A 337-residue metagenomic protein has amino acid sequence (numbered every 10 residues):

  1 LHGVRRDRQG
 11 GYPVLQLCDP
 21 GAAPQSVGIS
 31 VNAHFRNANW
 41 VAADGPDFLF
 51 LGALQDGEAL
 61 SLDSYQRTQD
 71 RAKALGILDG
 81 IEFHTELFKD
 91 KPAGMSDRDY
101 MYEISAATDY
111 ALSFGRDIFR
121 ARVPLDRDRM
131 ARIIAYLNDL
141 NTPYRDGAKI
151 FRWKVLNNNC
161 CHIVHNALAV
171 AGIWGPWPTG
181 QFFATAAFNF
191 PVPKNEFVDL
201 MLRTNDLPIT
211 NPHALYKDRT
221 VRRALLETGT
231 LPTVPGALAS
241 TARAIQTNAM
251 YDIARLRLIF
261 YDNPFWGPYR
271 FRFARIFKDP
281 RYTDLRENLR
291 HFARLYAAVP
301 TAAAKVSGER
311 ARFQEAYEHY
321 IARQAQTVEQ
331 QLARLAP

Functional and structural regions predicted by a protein language model:
L1-Q69: Intrinsically disordered, low-complexity N-terminal segments that are enriched in acidic
V41-D109: A cross-kingdom signal targeting lumenal/periplasmic-facing segments of multi-pass membrane and secretory-pathway
L78-P337: Activation targets extended, charge/polar-rich intrinsically disordered C-terminal tails
